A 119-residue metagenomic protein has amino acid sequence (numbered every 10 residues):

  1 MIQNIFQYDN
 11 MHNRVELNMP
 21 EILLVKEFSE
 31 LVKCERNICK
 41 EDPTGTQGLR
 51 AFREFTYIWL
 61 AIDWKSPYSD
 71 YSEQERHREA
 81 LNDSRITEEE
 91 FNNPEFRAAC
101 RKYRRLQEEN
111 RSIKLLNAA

Functional and structural regions predicted by a protein language model:
M1-L116: N-terminal, charge-rich alpha-helical recognition modules
